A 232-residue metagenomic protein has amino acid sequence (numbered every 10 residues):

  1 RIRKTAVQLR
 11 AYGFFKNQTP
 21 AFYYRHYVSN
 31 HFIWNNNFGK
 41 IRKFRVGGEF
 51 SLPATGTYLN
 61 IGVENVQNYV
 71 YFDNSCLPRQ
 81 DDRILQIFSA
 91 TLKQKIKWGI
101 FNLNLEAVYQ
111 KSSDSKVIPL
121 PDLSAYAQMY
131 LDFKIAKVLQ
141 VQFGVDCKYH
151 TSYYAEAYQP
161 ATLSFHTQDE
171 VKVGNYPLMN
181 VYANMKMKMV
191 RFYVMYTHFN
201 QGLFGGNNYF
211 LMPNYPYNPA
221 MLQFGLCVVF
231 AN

Functional and structural regions predicted by a protein language model:
R1-N232: Exposed, low-structure sequence patches enriched in small/polar residues
